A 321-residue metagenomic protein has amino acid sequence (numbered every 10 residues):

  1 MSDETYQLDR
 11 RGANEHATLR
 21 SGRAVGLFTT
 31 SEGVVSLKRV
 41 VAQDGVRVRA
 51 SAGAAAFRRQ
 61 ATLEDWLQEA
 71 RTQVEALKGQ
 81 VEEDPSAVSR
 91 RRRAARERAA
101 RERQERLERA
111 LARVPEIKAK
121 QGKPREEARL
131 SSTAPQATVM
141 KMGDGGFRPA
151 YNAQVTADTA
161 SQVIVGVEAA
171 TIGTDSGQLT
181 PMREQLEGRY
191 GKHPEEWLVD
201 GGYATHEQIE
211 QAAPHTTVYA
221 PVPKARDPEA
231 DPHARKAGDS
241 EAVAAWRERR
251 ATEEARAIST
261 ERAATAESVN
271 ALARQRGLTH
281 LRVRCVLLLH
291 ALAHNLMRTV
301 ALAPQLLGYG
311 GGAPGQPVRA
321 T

Functional and structural regions predicted by a protein language model:
S2-T321: Anion-binding and metal-coordination hotspots
